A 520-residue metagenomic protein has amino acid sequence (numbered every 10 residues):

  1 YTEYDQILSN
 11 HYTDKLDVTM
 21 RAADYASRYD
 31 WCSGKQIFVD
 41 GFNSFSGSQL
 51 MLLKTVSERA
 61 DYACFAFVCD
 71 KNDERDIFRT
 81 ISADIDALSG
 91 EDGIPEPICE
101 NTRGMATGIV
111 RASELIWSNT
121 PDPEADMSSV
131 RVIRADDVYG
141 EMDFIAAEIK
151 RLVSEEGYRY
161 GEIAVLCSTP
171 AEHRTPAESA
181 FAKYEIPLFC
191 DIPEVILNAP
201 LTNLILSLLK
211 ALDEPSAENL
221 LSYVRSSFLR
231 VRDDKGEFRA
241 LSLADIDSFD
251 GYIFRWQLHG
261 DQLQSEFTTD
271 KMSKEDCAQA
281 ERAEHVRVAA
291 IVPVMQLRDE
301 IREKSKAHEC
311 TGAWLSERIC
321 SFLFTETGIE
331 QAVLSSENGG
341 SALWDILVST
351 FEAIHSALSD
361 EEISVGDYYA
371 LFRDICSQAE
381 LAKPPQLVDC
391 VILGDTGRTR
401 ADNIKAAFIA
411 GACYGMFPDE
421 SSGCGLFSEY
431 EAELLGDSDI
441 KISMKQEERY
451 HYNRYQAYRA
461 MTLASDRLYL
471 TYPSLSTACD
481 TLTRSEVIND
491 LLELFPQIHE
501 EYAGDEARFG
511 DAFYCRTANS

Functional and structural regions predicted by a protein language model:
Y1-S520: Polyanion-engaging groove/track-forming segments
